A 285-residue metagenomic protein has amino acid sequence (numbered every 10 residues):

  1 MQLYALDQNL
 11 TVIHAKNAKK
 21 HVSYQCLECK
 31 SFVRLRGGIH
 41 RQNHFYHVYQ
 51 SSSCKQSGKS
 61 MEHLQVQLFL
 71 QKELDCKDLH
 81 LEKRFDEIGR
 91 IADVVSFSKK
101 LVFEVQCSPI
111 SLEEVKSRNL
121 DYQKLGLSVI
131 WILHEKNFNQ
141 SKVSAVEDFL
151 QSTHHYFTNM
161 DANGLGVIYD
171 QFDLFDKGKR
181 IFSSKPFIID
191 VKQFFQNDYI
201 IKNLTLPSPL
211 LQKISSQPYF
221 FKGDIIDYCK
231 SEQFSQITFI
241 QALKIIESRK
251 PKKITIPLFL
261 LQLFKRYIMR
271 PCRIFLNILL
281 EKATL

Functional and structural regions predicted by a protein language model:
M1-K77: N-terminal cysteine/histidine-rich coordination modules
L3, A18-H21, L150-L285: Non-catalytic C-terminal interaction segments of nucleic acid-processing enzymes
L10-T11, S31, I88-R90, K99-L101: Short acidic/polar mixed-charge low-complexity motifs
Q71-G89, V95-F97, Q106: A short acidic/basic microdomain associated with nuclease active sites
E87, I110-S111, N137-F138: Acidic, metal-coordinating catalytic cores used for nucleic-acid/nucleotide bond scission and strand-transfer chemistry
V94-S111, Y122: Conserved catalytic cores of phosphodiester-cleaving nucleases, focusing on short active-site segments
E114-L127: Short, charged, amphipathic alpha-helix that recurs within catalytic cores of restriction-modification and other
L125-H155, M160-A162: Nucleic-acid nuclease catalytic cores
